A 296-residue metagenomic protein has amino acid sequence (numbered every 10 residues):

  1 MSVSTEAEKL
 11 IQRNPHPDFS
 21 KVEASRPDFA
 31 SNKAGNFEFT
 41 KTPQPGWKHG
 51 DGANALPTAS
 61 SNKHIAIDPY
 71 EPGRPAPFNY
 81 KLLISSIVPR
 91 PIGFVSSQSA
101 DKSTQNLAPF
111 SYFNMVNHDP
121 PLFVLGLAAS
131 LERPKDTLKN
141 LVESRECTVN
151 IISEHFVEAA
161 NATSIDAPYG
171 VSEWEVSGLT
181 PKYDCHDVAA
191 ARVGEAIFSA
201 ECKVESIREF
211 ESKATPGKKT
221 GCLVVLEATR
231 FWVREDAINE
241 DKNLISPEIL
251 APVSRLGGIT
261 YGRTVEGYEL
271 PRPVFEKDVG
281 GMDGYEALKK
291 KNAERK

Functional and structural regions predicted by a protein language model:
S2-K296: Basic, polyanion-binding surface patches
